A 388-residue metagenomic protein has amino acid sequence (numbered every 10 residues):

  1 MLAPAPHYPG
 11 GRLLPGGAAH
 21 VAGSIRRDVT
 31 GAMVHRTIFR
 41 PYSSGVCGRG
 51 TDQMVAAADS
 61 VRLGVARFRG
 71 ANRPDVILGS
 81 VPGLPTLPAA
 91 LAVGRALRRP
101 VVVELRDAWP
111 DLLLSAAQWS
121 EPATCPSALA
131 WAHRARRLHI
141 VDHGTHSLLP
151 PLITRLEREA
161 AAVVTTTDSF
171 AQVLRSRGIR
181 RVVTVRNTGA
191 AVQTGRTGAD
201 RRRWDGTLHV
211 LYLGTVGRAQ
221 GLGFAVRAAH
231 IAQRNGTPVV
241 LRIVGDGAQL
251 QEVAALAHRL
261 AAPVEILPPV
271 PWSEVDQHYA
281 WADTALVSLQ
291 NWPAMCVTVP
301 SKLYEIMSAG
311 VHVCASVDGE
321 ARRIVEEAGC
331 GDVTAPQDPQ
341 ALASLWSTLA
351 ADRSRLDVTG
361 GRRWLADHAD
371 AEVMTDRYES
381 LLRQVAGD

Functional and structural regions predicted by a protein language model:
P4-A71: A conserved catalytic-core segment of Leloir-type glycosyltransferases
A5, S169, N187-T188: Carbohydrate-associated surface elements
V65, P85-P88, A92-L97, W109-D111 (+1 more regions): Membrane-proximal helix-turn-helix segments that form the acceptor-binding/catalytic region of lipid-linked
R201-Q220, V226-H230: Conserved donor-binding/catalytic core segment of Leloir-type glycosyltransferases
T207, V244, Q251-Y279: Nucleotide-activated donor-binding/catalytic signature segment of Leloir-type glycosyltransferases, i.e., the conserved
T284-S288, E305-S316: Short hydrophobic beta-strand element within catalytic cores of glycosyltransferases and related nucleotide-activated
E327-A328, D332-Q340, S347-S354: Conserved acidic donor-binding segment of nucleotide-sugar-dependent glycosyltransferases
Q337, A351-R383: A charged, aromatic-enriched C-terminal amphipathic alpha-helix characteristic of glycosyltransferases across folds
